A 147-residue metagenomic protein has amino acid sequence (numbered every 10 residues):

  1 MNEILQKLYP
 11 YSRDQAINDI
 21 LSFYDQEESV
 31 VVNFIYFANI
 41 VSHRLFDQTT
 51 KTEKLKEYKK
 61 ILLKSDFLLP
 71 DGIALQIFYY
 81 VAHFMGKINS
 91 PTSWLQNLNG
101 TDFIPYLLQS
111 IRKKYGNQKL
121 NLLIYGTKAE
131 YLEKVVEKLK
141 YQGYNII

Functional and structural regions predicted by a protein language model:
M1-N97: N-terminal nucleotide/polyanion-binding subdomain common to many enzyme families
V81-I147: Conserved beta-alpha
